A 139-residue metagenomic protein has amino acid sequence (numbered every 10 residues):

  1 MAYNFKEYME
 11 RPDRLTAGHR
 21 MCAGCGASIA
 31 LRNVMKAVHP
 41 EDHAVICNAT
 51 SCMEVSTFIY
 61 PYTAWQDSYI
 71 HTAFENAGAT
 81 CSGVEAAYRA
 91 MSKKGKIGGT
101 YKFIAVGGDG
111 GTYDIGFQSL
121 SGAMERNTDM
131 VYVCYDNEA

Functional and structural regions predicted by a protein language model:
A2-Y135, A139: Cofactor-binding active-site loop characterized by glycine-rich and histidine/acidic residues
